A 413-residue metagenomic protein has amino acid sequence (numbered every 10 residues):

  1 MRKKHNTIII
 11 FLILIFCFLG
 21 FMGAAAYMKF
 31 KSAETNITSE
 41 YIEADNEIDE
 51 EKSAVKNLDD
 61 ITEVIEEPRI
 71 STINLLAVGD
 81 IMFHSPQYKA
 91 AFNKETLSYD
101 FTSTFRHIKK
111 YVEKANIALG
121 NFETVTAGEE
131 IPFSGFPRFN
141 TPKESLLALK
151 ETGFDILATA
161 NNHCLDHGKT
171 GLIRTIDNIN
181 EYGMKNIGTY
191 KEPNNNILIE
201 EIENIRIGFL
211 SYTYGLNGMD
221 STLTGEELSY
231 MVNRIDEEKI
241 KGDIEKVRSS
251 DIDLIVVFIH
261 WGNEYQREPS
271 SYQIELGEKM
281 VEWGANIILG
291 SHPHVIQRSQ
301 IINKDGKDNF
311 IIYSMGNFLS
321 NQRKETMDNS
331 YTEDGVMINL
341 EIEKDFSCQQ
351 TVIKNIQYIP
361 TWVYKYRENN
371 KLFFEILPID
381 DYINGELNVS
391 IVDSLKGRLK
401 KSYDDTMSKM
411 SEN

Functional and structural regions predicted by a protein language model:
M1-I9: Short, low-complexity patches enriched in S/T/P/G
I9-N413: Acidic, metal/ion-coordinating pockets
